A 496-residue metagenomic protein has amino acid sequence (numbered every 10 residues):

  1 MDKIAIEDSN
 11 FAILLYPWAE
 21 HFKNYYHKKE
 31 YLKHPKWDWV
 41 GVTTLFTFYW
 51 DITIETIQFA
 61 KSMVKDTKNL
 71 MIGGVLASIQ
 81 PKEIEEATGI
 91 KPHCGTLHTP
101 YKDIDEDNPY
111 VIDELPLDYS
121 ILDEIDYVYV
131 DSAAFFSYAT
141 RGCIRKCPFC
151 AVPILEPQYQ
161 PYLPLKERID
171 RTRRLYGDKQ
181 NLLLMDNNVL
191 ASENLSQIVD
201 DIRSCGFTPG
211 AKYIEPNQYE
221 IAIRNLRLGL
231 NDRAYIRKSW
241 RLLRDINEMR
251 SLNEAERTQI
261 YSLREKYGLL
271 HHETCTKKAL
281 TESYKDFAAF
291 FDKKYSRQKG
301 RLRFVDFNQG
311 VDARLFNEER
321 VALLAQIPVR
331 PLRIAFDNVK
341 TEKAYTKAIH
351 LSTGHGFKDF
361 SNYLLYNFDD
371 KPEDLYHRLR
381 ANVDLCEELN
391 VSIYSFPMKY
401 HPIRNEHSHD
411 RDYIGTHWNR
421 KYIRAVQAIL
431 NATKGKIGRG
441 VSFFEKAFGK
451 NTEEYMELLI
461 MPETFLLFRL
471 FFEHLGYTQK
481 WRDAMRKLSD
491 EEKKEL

Functional and structural regions predicted by a protein language model:
D2-A133: Glycine-rich beta-alpha loop elements in corrinoid/cobalamin-binding modules across cobalamin-dependent enzymes
K36-V40, P148, R330: Conserved acidic residues
T53, L165, L195, N317 (+2 more regions): Aromatic/hydrophobic pocket-lining residues that form the small-molecule binding cavity in soluble enzyme cores
E55-A60, P81-G89, Q197-I202, A381 (+1 more regions): Short, aromatic/basic amphipathic alpha-helical patches
I57-D66, A151, R203, S352-T353 (+1 more regions): Surface-exposed amphipathic alpha-helices with a cationic face
Y129-D170, Y176-D178: Canonical Radical SAM [4Fe-4S] cluster-binding loop centered on the CxxxCxxC motif and its immediate flanking residues
D170-S361, Y366: Conserved SAM/AdoMet-binding glycine-rich loop
G310, L323-D490: A structural motif corresponding to the C-terminal lobe/cap of the Radical SAM core domain
